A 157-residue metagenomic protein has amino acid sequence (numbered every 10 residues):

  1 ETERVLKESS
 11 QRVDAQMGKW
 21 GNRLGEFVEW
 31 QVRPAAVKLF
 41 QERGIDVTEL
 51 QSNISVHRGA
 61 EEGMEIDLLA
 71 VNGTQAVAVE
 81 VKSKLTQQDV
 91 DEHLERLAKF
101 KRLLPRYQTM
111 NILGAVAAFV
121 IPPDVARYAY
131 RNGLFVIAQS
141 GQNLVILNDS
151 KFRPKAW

Functional and structural regions predicted by a protein language model:
E1-Q41: Amphipathic, low-proline, heptad-repeat alpha-helices and/or compositionally biased low-complexity charged/polar-rich
A36, I66-D89, H93, L97-K99: Conserved catalytic cores of phosphodiester-cleaving nucleases, focusing on short active-site segments
V37-Q41, A98, Y130: Signal for well-folded cores of large energy- and translation-related assemblies
R43-L50, Y107: Short, structured loop/turn "capping" segments at alpha-beta junctions
V47-G73: Active-site metal-binding core of divalent-cation-utilizing nuclease and nuclease-like domains
K99-M110: Arginine/glycine-rich "motif VI" loop of SF2 helicases in the C-terminal RecA-like domain
L113-W157: Domain-level recognition of nuclease-like catalytic cores that cleave nucleotide substrates
